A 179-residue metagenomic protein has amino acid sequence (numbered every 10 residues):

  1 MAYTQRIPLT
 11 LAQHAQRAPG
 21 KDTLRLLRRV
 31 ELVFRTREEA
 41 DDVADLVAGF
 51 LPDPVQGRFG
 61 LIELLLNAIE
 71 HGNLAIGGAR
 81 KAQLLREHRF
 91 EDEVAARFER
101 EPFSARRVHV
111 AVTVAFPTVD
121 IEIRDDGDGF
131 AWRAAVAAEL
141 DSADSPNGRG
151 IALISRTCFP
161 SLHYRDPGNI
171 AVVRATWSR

Functional and structural regions predicted by a protein language model:
M1-F34, V119-E122, G129, A135 (+2 more regions): Flexible, glycine-/charge-rich segments associated with ATP-binding catalytic modules
M1-L66, E70-A96, T113: Bergerat-fold GHKL ATPase/HATPase_c domain
G49-Q56, A115-P117, C158-P160, P167: Short glycine/proline-enriched coil/turn segments at helix->beta-strand junctions
V55, F59, D144-A152: Short, conserved micro-motifs enriched in small and acidic residues
E63, A75, F130-W132, I151-L153: Short, flexible micro-motifs
N67, H71-A75, E101-F103, F130 (+1 more regions): Conserved ATP-binding/catalytic signature of the HATPase_c
A79-G148: Glycine-rich/acidic phosphate-handling loop/turn and adjacent ATP-lid/helix of nucleotide-binding kinase/ATPase domains
